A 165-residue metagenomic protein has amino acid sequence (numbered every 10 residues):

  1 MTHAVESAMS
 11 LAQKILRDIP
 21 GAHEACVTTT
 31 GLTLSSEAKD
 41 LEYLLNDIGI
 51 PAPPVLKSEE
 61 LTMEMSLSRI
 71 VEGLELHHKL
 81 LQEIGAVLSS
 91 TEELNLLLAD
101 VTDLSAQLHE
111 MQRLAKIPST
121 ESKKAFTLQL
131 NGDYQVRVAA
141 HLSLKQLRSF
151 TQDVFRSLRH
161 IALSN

Functional and structural regions predicted by a protein language model:
M1-S58: Leu/Val/Ala/Ile-rich N-terminal alpha-helices, chiefly Sec-type signal peptides and the beginnings
T2-E6, K57, L61-V71, N95 (+1 more regions): Short, solvent-exposed segments of well-ordered alpha helices
S7-K14, D18-G21, D40, R69-L76 (+6 more regions): Charged, amphipathic alpha-helical oligomerization/scaffolding segments
E24, Q82, A86-S89, R113 (+4 more regions): Short amphipathic alpha-helices and their capping/turn residues within compact interaction modules
V27-L34, S89-L96, K116, T120-K123 (+2 more regions): Structured alpha-helical bundle/scaffold domains in large eukaryotic membrane-trafficking regulators
L32-N46, L94-L104, K123-G132, N165: Charge-rich, acidic-biased intrinsically disordered regions
L45-T120: Extended amphipathic alpha-helical interaction segments
A125-N165: C-terminal amphipathic alpha-helix
